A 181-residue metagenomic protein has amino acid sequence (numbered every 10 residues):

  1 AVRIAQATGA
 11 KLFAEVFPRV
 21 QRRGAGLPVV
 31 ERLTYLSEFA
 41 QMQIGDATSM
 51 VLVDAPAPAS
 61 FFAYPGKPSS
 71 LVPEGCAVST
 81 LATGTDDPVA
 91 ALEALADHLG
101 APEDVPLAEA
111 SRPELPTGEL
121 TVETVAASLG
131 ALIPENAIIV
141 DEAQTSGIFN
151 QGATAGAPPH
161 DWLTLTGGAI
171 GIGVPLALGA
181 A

Functional and structural regions predicted by a protein language model:
A1, L33-A40, I44, G84-L92 (+3 more regions): Generic structural signal for well-ordered, non-membrane alpha-helical segments in soluble metabolic enzymes
A1-L81, A157-A180: Glycine-rich, anion-gripping cofactor-binding loops and their flanking helix/strand elements in enzyme active sites
R3, F39-M42, D46, A90-A94 (+4 more regions): Alpha-helical scaffold segments in soluble metabolic enzymes
Q6-A10, S49, D97-V105, A131-I138 (+1 more regions): Generic secondary-structure signature for well-ordered alpha-helical cores
K11-V20, A101-P113: Amphipathic repeat-derived elements
R32-Q41, D97-A108: A polyampholytic, Gly/Pro-enriched intrinsically disordered region
F62-Y64, T83-P106: Non-catalytic alpha/beta scaffold blocks inside enzyme catalytic domains
P106-A180: Active-site diphosphate/adenylate-binding microenvironment
